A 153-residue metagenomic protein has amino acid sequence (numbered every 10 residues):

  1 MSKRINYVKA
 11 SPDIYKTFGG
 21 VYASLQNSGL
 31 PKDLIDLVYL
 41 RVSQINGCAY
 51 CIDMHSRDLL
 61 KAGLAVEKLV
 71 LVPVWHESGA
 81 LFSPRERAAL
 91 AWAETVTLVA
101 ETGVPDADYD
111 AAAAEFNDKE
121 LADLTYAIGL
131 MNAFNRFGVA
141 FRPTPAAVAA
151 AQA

Functional and structural regions predicted by a protein language model:
M1-A153: Hydrophobic alpha-helical segments
